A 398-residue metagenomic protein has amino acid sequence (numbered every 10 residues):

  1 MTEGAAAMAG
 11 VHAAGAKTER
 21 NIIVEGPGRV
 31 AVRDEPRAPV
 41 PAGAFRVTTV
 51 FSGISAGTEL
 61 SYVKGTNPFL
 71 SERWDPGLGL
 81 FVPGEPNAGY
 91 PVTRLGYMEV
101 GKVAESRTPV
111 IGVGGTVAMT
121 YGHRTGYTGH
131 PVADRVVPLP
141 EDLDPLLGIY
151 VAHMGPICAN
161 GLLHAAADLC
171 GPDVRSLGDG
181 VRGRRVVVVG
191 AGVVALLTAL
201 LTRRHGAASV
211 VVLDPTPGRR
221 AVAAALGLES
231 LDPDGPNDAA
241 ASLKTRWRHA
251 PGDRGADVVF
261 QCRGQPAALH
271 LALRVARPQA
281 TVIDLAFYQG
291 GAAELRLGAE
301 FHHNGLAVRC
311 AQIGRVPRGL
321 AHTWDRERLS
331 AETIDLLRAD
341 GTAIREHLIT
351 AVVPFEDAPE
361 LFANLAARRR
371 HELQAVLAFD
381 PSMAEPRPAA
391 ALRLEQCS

Functional and structural regions predicted by a protein language model:
A9-A16, D253, I283, G290 (+4 more regions): C-terminal capping/lid region of NAD(P)-dependent oxidoreductase domains
A38-G53, Y62-G122: Glycine-rich beta-strand-centered segment in the early N-terminal region that forms part of a ligand/cofactor-binding
Y121-A133: A structural motif shared across PLP-dependent enzymes of the aminotransferase-like
T125, D214-V222, A292-R296: Short, glycine/polar-rich helix-capping loops at beta-to-alpha or helix-loop-helix junctions that flank or form
G148-P236: Mid-domain Rossmann-like dinucleotide-binding core that forms the NAD(H)/NADP(H) cofactor-binding site
C170-G183, L226-R309: Glycine-rich cofactor phosphate-binding loops and adjacent beta1-alpha1 units of small-molecule cofactor enzyme domains
K244-H249, D253, L295-I349, E360: C-terminal substrate-binding/catalytic core of Rossmann-like NAD(P)-dependent dehydrogenases/reductases
